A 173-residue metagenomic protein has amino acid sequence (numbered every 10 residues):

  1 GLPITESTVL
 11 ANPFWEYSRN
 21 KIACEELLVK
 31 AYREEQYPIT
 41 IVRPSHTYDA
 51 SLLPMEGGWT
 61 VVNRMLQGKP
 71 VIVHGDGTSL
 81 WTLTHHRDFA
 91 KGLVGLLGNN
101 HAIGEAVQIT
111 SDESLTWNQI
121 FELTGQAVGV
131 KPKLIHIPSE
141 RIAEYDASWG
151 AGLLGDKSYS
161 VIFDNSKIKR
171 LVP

Functional and structural regions predicted by a protein language model:
G1-A11: A contiguous, low-structure linker/loop signature
A11-I41: Active-site Tyr-X1-5-Lys
R19, T84, L115, F163: Residue-level signal for the nucleotide or nucleotide-sugar donor/cofactor binding architecture
L28, M65, I168-K169: Structural element of the ATP-grasp superfamily
E34-L80, T124: NAD(P)-dependent short-chain dehydrogenase/reductase
T40, T82, E113, V161: Residues that recognize and position ribonucleotide moieties
M55-V61, H74-L97, G104-E105: Substrate-positioning beta->alpha
G95-Y159, N165-S166, L171: Mid/C-terminal beta-alpha module of Rossmann-like enzyme folds, strongest in SDR-family dehydrogenases/epimerases
